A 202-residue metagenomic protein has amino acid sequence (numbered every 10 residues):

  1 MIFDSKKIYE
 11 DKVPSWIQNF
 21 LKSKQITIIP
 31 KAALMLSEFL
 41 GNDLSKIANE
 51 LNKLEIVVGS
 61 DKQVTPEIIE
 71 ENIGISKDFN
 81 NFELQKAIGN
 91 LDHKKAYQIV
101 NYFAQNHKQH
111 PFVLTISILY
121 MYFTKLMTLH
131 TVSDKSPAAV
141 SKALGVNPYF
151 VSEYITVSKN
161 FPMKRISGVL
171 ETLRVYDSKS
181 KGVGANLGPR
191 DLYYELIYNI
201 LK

Functional and structural regions predicted by a protein language model:
M1-K202: Conserved beta/loop motifs at nucleotide-recognition and modification sites
